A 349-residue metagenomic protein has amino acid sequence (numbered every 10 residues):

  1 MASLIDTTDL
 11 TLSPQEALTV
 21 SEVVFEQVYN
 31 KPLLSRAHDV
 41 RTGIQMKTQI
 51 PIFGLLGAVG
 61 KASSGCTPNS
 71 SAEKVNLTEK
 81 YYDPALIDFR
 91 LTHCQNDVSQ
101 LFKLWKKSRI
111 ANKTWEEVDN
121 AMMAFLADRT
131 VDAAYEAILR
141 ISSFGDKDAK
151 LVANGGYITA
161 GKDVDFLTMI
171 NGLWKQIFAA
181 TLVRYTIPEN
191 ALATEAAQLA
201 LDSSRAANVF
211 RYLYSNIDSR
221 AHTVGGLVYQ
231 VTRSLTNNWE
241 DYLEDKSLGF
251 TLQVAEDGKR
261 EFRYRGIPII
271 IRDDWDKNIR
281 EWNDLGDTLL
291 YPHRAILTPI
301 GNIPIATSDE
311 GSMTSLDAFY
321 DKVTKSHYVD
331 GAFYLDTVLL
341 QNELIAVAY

Functional and structural regions predicted by a protein language model:
A2-I50, D165-N208, N237-Y349: Sequence/fold signature of self-assembling virion shell proteins
F25-K107, D128, A160, V164-T168: Assembly/oligomerization interface modules of large self-assembling protein complexes
R109-Y212: Alpha-helical scaffold segments that mediate packing/assembly in large oligomeric complexes
A133, A137, N216, W239-Y242 (+1 more regions): Generic, well-ordered alpha-helical scaffold segments in large soluble proteins
R211-A221: Short, basic/hydrophobic alpha-helical segments
A221-G226, Y264: Short gly/pro-enriched beta-turn/loop segments at secondary-structure junctions
G225-S234, N238-W239: Long, repeat-rich segments with strong aromatic
